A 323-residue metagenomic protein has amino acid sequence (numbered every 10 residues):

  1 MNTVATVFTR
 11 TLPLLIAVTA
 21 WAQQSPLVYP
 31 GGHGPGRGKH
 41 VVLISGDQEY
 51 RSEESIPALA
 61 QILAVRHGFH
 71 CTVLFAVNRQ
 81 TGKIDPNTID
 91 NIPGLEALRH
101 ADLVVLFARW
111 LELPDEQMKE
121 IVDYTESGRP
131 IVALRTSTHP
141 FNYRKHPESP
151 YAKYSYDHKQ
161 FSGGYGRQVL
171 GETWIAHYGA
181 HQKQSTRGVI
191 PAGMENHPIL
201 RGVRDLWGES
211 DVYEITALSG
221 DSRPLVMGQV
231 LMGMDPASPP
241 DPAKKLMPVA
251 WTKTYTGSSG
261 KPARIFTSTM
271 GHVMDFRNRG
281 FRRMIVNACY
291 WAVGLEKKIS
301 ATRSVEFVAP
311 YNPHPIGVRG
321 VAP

Functional and structural regions predicted by a protein language model:
M1-V7: N-terminal secretory signal peptides that target proteins for export/translocation
T9-A20: Bacterial N-terminal signal peptides
Q23-G36, E54-S55, I62-R66, M232-P323: Extracellular ligand-binding/catalytic regions of CAZymes and related secreted enzymes and adhesion modules
P26, A64, H70, I89 (+2 more regions): Catalytic beta-strand/loop cores that center a nucleophilic Ser/Cys/Thr and support acyl-enzyme chemistry
L27-G32, V42-I44, Q48-F141: Helical hinge/lid and interdomain linker segments adjacent to catalytic or ligand-binding clefts that mediate domain
K39: Nucleotide donor/acceptor-binding cores
S45, L225-M227, F266-M270: Active-site-proximal beta-strand elements of phosphoester/diester hydrolases
L106, W110-G202: A glycine-rich, often tryptophan-bearing local segment used as a flexible ligand/cofactor-contacting loop or short
